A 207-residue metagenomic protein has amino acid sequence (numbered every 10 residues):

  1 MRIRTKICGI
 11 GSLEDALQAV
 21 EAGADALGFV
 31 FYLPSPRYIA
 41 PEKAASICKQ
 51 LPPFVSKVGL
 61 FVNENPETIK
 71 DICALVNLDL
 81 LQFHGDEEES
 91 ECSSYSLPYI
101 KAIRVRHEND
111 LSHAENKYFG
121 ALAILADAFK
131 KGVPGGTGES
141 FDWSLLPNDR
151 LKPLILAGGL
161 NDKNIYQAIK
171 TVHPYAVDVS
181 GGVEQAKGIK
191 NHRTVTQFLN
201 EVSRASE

Functional and structural regions predicted by a protein language model:
M1-E207: Conserved N-terminal beta1-alpha1 strand-loop-helix module at the mouth
